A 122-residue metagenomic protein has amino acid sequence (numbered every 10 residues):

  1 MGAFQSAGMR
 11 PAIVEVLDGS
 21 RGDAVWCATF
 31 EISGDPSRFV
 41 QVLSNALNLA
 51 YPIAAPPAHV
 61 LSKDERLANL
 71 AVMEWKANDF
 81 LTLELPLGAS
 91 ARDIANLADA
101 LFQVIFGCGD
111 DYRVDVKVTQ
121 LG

Functional and structural regions predicted by a protein language model:
M1-G122: Structured alpha/beta or helical-core interaction and ligand-binding surfaces enriched in interleaved
